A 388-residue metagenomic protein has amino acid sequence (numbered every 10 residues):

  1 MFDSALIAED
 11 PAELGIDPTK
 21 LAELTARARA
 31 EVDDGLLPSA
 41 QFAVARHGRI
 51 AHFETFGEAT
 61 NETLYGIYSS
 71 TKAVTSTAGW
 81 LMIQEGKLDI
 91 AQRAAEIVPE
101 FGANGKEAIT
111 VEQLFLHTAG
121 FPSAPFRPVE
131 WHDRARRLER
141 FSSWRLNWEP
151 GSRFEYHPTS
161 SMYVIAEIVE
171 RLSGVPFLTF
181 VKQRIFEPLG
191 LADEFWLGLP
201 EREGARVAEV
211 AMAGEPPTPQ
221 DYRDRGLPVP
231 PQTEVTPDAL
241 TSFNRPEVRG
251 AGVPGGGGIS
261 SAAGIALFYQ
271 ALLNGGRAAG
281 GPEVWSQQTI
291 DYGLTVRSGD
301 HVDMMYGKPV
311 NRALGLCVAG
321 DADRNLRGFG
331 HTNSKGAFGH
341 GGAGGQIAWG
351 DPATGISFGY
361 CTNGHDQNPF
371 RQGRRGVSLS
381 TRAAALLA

Functional and structural regions predicted by a protein language model:
E9-Y68, D89, E139: Short, conserved catalytic-motif segment at the N-terminal edge
A22-R29, G48, G66-A94, I165-E170 (+2 more regions): Active-site SXXK
H52, L64, L116, S123-G204 (+2 more regions): Catalytic-site signature segments of enzymes, centered on catalytic residues
N61, G66-S70, M82-F126, S143 (+3 more regions): Active-site helix/loop module of the DD-peptidase/beta-lactamase fold, centered on the serine-lysine SxxK catalytic
H117, S161-I168, V248, G252 (+2 more regions): Active-site-proximal alpha-helical segments within enzyme catalytic domains
A208-G257, A262, T295-P352: Active-site Gly/Thr loop motif
N274-R277, T289, L294-V302, N368-A388: Short, gly/Ser/Thr-rich active-site loops of penicillin-recognizing serine hydrolases
G339-A388: Structured C-terminal helix/loop/strand segments within mature extracytoplasmic catalytic/sensor domains
